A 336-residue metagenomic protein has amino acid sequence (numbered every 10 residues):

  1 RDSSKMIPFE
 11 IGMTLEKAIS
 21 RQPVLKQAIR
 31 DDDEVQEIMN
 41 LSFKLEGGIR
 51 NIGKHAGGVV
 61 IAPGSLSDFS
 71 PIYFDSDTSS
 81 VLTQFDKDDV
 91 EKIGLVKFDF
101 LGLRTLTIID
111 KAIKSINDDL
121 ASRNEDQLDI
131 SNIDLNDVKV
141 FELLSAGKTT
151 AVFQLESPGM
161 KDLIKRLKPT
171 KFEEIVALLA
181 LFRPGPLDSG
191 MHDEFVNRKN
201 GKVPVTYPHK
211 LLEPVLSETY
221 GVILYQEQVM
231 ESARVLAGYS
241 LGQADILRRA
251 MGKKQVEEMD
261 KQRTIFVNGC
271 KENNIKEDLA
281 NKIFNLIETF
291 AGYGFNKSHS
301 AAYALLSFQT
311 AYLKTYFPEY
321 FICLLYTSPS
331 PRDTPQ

Functional and structural regions predicted by a protein language model:
R1-S328, R332: Alpha-helical scaffold/interaction cores of sigma-54-like transcription cofactors and many family A DNA polymerases
